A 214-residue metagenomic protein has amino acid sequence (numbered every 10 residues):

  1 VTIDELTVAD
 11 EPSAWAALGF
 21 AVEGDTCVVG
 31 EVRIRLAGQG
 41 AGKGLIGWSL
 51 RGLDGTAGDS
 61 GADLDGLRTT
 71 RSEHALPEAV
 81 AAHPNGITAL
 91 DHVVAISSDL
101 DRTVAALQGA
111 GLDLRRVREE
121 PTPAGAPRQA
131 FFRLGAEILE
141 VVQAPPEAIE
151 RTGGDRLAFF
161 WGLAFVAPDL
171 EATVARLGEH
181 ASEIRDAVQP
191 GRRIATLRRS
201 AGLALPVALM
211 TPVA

Functional and structural regions predicted by a protein language model:
V1-D10, T26-A89, V117-A144, A164-F165 (+1 more regions): Vicinal oxygen chelate
A9-V28, D101-A126, G154-F159, A172-A181: Extended intrinsically disordered, low-complexity coil regions enriched in Ser, Thr, Gly, Ala and often Pro
I87-L90, L157-F159: A short, structure-level motif marking secondary-structure boundaries and short turns
T88-Q108: Internal active-site segments that recognize and position negatively charged phosphoryl groups and nucleotide moieties
T103-A106, E140-G154, L163-P168, A175-R176: A structural feature that tracks compact, well-ordered secondary-structure segments with a strong bias toward
L112, F131, I149, R156 (+1 more regions): General N-terminal targeting signals
